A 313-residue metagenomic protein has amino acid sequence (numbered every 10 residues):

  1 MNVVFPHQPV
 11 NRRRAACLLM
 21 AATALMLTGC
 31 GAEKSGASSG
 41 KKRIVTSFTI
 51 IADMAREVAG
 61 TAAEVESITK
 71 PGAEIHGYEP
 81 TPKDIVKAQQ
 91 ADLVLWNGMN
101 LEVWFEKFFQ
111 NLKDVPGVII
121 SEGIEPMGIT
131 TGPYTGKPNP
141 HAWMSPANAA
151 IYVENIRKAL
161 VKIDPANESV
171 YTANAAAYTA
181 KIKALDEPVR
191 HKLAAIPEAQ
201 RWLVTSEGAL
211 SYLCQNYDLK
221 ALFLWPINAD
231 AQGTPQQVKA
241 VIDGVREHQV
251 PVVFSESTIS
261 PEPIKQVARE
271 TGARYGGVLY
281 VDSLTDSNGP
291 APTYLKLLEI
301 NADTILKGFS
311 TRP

Functional and structural regions predicted by a protein language model:
M1-N11, C17-M26: N-terminal secretory signal peptides
N2-F5, G29-P313: Extracytoplasmic metal-acquisition and chelation regions
A15-A16, A149: Hydrophobic/aromatic residues in well-formed alpha-helices
